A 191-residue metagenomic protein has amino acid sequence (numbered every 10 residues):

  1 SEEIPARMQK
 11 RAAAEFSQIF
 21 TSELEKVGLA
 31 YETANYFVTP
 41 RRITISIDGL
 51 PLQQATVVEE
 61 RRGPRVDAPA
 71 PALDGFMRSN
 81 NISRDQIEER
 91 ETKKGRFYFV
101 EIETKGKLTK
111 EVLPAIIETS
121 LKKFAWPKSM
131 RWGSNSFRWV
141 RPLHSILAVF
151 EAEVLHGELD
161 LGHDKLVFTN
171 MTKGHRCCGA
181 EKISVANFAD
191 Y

Functional and structural regions predicted by a protein language model:
S1-Y191: Long, basic N-terminal domains or extensions that often function in RNA/ssDNA interaction or organelle/cellular
